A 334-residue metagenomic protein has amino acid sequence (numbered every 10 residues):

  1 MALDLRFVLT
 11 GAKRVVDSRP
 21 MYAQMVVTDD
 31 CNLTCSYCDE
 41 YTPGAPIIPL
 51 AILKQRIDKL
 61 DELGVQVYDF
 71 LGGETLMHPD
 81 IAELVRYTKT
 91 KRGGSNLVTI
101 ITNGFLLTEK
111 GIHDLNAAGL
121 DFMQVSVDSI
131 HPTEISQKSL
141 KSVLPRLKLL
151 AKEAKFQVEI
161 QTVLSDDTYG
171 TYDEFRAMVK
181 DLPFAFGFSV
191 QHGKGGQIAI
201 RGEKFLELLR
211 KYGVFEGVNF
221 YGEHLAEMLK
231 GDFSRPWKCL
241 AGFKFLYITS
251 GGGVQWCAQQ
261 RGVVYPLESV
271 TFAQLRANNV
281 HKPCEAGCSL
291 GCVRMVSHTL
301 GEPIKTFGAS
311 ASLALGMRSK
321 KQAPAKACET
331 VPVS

Functional and structural regions predicted by a protein language model:
M1-F122, S310, A327, S334: Conserved alpha-helical substructure of the radical SAM core
R14-V15, L115, P236-K238, R276 (+1 more regions): Short secondary-structure boundary/capping segments
M25, D29-N32, F233, N278 (+2 more regions): Processing junctions and N-termini across compartments
V26, I48, H113, A117-Q259 (+2 more regions): Radical SAM enzyme [4Fe-4S]-AdoMet core and its adjacent flexible, acidic and glycine-rich loops/tails across
D30, T34, C38-Y41, G242 (+3 more regions): Cys/His-rich metal-chelating microdomains
L53, F175, F272-L275: Hydrophobic/aromatic residues in well-formed alpha-helices
G251-S334: Flexible mid-to-C-terminal extensions adjoining Fe-S/redox cofactors in radical SAM and related proteins
